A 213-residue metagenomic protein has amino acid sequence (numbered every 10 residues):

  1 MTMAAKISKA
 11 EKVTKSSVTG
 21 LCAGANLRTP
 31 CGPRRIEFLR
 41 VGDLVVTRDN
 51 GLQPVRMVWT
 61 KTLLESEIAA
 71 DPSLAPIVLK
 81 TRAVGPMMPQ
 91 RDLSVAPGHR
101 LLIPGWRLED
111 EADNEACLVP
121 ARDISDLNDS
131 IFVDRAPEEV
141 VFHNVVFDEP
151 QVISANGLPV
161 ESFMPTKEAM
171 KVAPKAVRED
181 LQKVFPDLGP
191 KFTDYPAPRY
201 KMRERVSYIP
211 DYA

Functional and structural regions predicted by a protein language model:
M1-G24: N-terminal, Lys/Arg-enriched amphipathic/low-complexity engagement segments that precede the first folded domain
M1-K6, R34, D134-A213: Sequence-level preference for short, compositionally simple segments enriched in small aliphatic or small polar residues
T19, R34-E37: Residue "hotspots" at secondary-structure boundaries inside conserved domains
C22-T29, V46-Q53, M57-A173: Long beta-strand-rich cores associated with HINT superfamily self-processing modules
R35, P54, R107-L108, P120 (+1 more regions): Short, solvent-exposed coil/turn linker segments
E37-L44: Structural motif
